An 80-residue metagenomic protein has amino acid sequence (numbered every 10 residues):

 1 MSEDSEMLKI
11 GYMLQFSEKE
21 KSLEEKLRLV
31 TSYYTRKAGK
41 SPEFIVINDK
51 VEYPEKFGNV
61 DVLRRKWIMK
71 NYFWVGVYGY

Functional and structural regions predicted by a protein language model:
M1-S2, K50: Intrinsically disordered, low-complexity linkers and terminal tails enriched in Pro/Gly and often acidic or mixed-charge
S2-K37: N-terminal acidic leader/helix
E3, K40, E55, W67-I68: A generic structural signal for short, non-catalytic loop/turn and secondary-structure boundary residues
E18, I47-K50: Structural motif
R28, V46-I47: Hydrophobic, well-ordered secondary-structure scaffolds
P42-F44: Acidic, low-complexity, intrinsically disordered interaction modules
K50-K56: Short, charged/polar "capping" segments at the starts of alpha-helices and the immediately preceding loops
K56-Y80: C-terminal edge-of-domain segments
